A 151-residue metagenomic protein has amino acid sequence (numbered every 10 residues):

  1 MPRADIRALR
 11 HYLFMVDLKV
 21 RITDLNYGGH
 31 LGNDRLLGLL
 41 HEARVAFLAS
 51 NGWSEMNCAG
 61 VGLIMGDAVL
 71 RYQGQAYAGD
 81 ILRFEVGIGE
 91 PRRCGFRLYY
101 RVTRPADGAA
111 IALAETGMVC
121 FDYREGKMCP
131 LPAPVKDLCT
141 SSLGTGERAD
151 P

Functional and structural regions predicted by a protein language model:
M1-A46, S50: Catalytic strand-loop segment that frames the active site of acyl-thioester-processing enzymes
M1-V16, Y72, Y77-A78, I88-P151: HotDog/MaoC-like acyl-thioester-processing domains
R21-T23, Y27, A59-V61, G117 (+2 more regions): Glycine-rich, flexible loop/turn motifs
L31, L63-M65, I111: A broad, structural micro-motif
G32-L36, M56, P130: Short, electropositive, low-hydrophobicity segments enriched in small/polar residues
L36-L39, I64, G117: Residue-level recognition of specific faces of alpha-helices
F47-F96, V119: Hydrophobic beta-strand-centered segment that forms part of the acyl-chain substrate-binding groove
